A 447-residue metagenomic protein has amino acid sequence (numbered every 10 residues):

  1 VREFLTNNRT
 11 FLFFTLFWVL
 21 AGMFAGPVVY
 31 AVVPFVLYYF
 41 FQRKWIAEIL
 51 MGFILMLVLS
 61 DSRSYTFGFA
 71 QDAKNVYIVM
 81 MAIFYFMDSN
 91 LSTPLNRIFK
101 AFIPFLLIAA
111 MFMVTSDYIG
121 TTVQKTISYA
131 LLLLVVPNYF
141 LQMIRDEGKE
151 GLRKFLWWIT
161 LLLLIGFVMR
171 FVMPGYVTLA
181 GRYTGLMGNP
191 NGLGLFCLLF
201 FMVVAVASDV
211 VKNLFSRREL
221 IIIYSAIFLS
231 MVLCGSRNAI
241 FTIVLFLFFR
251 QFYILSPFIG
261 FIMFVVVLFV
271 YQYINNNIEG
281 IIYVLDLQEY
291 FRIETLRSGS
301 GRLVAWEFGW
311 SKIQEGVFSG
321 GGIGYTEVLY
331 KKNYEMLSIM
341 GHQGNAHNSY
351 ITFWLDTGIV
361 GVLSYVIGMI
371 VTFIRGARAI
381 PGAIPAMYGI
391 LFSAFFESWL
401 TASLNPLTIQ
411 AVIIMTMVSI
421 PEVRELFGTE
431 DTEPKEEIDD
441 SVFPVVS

Functional and structural regions predicted by a protein language model:
R2-Y85, M111-T115, I390: N-terminal signal-anchor transmembrane segment
W18-Y30, T66-D72, I119-K125, M187-G194 (+3 more regions): Helix-loop-helix junctions and helix-breaking kinks within/between transmembrane helices of multi-pass membrane
F35-F40, M202, L247, P381 (+2 more regions): Transmembrane alpha-helices of multi-pass inner-membrane enzymes
A70-A82, R97-M111, Y118-Q142, T160: Aromatic-anchored transmembrane helix interface
A109-A110, V135, E150-T178, G188-Y253: Alpha-helical transmembrane segments of multi-pass inner-membrane proteins
R153, D209-E219, P257, L355-L391 (+1 more regions): Hydrophobic transmembrane alpha-helices and their immediate junctions
V168-P174, L229, Q251-I293, W310-E315: A membrane-periplasm/extracellular boundary helix in multi-pass inner-membrane enzymes that assemble envelope glycans
T184, F291-T357: Long extracytoplasmic/lumenal interhelical loops at the membrane interface of multi-pass membrane proteins
